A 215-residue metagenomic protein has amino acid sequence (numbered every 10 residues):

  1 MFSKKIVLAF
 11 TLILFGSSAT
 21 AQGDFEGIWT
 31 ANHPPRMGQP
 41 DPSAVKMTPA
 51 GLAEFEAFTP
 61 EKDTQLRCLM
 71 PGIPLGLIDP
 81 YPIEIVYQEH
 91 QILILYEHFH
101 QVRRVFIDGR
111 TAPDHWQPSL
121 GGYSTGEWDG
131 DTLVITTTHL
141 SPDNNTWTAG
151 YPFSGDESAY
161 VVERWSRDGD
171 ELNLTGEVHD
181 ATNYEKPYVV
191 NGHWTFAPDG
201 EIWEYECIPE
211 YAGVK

Functional and structural regions predicted by a protein language model:
M1-L8: Bacterial N-terminal signal peptides that target proteins for export
F2, T20-K215: Hydrophobic small-molecule pocket/channel-lining residues, especially in calycin-type beta-barrels
L8-A9, R167: Short amphipathic alpha-helical "recognition" segments used for binding
L12-I13: Short, linear, compositionally biased motifs with a strong N-terminal bias
G16-S18: N-terminal signal peptide c-region/cleavage motif recognized by signal peptidases
